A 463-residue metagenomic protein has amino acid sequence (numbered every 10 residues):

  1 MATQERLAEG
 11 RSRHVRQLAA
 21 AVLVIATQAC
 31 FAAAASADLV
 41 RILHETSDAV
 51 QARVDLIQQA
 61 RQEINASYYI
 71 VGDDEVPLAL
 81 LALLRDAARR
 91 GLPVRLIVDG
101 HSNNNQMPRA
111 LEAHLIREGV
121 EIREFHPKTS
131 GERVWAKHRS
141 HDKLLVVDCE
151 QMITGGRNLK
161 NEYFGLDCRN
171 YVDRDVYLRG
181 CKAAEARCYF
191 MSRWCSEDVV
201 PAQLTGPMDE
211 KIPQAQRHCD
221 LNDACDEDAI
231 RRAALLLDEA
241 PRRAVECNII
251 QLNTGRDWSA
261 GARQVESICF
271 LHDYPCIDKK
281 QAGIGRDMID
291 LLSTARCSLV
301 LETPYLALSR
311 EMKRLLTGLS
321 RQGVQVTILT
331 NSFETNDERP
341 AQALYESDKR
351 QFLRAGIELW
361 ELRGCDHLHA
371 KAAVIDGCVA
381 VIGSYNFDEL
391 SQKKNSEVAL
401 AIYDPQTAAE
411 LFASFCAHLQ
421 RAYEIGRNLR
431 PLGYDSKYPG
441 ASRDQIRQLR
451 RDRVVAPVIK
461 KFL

Functional and structural regions predicted by a protein language model:
M1-H14: N-terminal secretory signal peptides that target proteins for export/translocation
R11, L18-A21: Generic short amphipathic/hydrophobic targeting helices enriched at N-termini, encompassing Sec-type signal peptides
A20-A29: Bacterial N-terminal signal peptides
C30-R123, P127-D142, V146-L463: Charged, low-complexity intrinsically disordered terminal segments
